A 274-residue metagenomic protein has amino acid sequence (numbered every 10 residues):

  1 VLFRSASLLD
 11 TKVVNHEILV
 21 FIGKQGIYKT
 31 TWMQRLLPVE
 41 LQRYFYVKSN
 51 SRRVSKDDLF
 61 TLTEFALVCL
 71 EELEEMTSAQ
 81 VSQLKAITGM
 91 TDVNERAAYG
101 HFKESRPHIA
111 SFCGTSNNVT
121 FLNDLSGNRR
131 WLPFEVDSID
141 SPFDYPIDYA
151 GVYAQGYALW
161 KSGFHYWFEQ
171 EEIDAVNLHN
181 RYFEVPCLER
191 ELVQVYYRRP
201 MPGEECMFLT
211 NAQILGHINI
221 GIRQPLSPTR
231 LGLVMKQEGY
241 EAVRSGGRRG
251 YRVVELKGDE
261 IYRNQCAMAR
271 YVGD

Functional and structural regions predicted by a protein language model:
V1-T63: P-loop NTPase catalytic core of nucleic-acid-dependent motor ATPases
D58-T63, A97-T115: AAA+/SF3 P-loop NTPase mechanochemical coupling elements
E64-A66, H108-S111, S126-L132: Short glycine-/polar-rich loops that comprise or flank the Walker A/P-loop and associated switch/sensor motifs
A66-T88, L122-G127: Conserved AAA+/SF3 P-loop NTPase catalytic/coupling segment centered on the Walker-B
V81-E104: Conserved catalytic/switch belt of AAA+ P-loop NTPases
L122-S141: A short helix-turn-beta junction within AAA+ P-loop NTPase domains corresponding to the substrate/partner-engaging
Y145-N180: Long, low-complexity, charged/polar intrinsically disordered regions in eukaryotic proteins
W167-D274: DNA transaction DNA-binding modules
